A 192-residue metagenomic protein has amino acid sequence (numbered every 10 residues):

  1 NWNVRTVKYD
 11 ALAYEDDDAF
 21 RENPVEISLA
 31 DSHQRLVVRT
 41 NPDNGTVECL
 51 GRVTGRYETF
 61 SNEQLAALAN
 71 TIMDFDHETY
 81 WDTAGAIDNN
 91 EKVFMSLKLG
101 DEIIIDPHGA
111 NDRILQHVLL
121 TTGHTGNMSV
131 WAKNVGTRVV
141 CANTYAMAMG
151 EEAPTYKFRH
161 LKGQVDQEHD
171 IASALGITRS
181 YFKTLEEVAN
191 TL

Functional and structural regions predicted by a protein language model:
N1-L68: Feature for intrinsically disordered/low-complexity regulatory segments and propeptides
T59-E63, A67-L192: Intrinsic disorder/low-complexity polar-acidic segments
